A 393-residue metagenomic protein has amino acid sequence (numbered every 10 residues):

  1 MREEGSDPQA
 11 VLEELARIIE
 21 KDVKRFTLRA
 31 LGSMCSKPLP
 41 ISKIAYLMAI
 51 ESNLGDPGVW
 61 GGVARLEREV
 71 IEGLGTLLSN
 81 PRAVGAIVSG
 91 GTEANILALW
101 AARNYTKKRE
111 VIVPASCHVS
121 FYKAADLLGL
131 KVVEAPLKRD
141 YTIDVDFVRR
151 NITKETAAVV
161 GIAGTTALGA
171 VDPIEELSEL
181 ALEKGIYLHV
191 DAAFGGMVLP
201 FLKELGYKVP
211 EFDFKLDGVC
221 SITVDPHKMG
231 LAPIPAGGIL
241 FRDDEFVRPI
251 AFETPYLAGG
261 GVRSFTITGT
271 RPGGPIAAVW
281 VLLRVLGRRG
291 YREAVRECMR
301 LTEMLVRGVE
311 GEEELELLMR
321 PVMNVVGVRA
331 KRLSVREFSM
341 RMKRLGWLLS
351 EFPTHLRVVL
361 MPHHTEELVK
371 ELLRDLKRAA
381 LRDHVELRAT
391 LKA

Functional and structural regions predicted by a protein language model:
M1-P81, L356: N-terminal entrance/gating region of PLP-dependent enzymes' catalytic architecture
G5, G32-S36, W60, V111-P114 (+9 more regions): Hydrophobic alpha-helical scaffolding
A16, Y122, L130, L137 (+2 more regions): Conserved C-terminal alpha-helix-loop-beta "cap" of PLP-dependent enzymes that closes/shapes the active-site mouth
E51-G58, P81-A86, V133-E134, A157-A163 (+4 more regions): Glycine- and acidic
G62, S89-A251, M340: Conserved PLP-enzyme active-site core in the AAT-like
L74-L97: Short loop-beta-helix segment that forms the pyridoxal 5′-phosphate
T76, W100-N104, V281-V285: Short glycine/serine- and small hydrophobic-enriched flexible loop segments
E204-R320: Active-site C-terminal subdomain of aminotransferase-like
